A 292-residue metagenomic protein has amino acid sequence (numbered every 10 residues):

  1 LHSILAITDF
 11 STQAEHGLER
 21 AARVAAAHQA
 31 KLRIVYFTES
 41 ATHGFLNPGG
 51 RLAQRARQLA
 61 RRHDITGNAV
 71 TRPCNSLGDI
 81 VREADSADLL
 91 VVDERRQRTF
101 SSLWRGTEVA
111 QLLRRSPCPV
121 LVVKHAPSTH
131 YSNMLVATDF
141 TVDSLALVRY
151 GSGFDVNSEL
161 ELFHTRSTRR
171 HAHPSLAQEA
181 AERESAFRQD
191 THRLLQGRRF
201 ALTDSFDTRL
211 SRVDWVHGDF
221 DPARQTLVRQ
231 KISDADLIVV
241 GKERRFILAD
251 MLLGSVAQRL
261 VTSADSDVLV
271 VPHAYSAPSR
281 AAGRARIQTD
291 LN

Functional and structural regions predicted by a protein language model:
L1-N47, I65, N133-E184, D207-T208 (+2 more regions): Small/aliphatic-rich secondary-structure junction motif
R33-V35, N68-R72, L121, E161-F163 (+2 more regions): General small-molecule cofactor/ligand-binding pocket signal
E39-H43, R51, Q58-F100, D204-I238 (+2 more regions): Structural beta-alpha unit
F45, L103, L147, A172-L176 (+3 more regions): Short, well-ordered secondary-structure micro-motifs
V91-E94, P119-H125, G241, V268-P272: Short beta-strand elements of ligand-binding domains
D93-Q111, H130-Y131, L237-S263, A277-S279: Glycine-rich, Arg-bearing micro-motifs that act as flexible, cationic patches
G106-A126: Short, structured interface segments
A181-L194: A short acidic, glycine-rich active-site loop that binds or catalyzes chemistry on phosphate/adenosine moieties
